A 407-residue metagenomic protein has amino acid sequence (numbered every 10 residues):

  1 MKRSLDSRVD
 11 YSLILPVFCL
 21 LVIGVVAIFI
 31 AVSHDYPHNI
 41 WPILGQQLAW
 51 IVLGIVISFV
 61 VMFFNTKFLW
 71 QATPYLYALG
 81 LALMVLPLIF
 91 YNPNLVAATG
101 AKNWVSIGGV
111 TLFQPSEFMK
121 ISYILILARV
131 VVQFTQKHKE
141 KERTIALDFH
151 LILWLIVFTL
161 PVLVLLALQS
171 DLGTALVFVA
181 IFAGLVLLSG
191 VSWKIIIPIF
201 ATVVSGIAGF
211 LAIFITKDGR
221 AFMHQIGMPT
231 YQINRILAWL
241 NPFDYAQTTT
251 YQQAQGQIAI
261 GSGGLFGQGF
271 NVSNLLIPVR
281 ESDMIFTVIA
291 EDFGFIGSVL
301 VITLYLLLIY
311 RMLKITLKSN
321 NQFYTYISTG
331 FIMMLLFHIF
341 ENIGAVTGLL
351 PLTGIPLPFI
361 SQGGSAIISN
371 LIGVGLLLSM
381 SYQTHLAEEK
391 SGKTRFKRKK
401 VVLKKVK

Functional and structural regions predicted by a protein language model:
M1, I343, T347-K407: A juxtamembrane structural motif centered on a specific transmembrane helix
M1-V17: N-terminal membrane topogenic signal
K2-S4, V26-A27, D35-G45, L53 (+3 more regions): Membrane-helix boundary/helix-loop-helix interface segments in multi-pass membrane proteins
A49-I57, D292-M312: Hydrophobic alpha-helical transmembrane segments
V56-T66, A128-H138, A183-S192, L307-T316 (+1 more regions): Structural signal for the C-terminal ends of transmembrane alpha-helices and the immediately following loop
P74-Y75, L155-L165, L172-A221: Hydrophobic alpha-helical segments of polytopic membrane proteins
F200-F295: Hydrophobic, glycine- and aromatic-enriched re-entrant/interface helices and adjoining loop segments
K314-T353: Loop-to-helix entry and N-terminal half of a specific, functionally important transmembrane alpha helix in multi-pass
